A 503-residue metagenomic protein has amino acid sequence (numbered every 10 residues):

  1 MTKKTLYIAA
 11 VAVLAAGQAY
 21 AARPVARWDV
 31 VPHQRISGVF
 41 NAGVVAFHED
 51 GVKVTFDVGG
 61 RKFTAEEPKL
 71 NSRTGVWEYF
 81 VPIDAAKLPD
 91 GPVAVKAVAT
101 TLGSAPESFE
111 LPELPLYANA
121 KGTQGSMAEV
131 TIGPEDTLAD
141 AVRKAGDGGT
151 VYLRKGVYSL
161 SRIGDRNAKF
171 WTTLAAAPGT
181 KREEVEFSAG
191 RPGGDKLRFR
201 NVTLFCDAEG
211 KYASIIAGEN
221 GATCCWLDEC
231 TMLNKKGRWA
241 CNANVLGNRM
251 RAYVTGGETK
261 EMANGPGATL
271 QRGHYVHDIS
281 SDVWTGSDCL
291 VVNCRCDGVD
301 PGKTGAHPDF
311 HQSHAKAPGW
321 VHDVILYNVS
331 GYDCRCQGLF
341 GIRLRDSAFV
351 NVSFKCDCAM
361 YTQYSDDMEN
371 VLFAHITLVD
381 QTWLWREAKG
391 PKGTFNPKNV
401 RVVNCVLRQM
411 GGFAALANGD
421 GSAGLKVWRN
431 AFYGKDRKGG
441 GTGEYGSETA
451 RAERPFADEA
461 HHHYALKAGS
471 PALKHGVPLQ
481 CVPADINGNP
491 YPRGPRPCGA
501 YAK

Functional and structural regions predicted by a protein language model:
P24-E113, G393: Long, low-complexity serine/threonine/glycine- and acidic-rich segments characteristic of extracellular
Y117-A120, S470-K503: Surface beta-loop-beta hairpin patches that serve as ligand-binding interfaces in beta-rich domains
A128-G133, A141-S159, T172-G179, F199-R200 (+3 more regions): Glycine-rich repeat segments that build the extracellular carbohydrate-interaction surface of secreted and virion
G148-T150, K155-V157, W171, G193-K196 (+19 more regions): Detector for repetitive beta-architecture
R154, A175-A177, R200, F205 (+20 more regions): Feature marks extracellular polysaccharide-active and adherence modules
S159-L160, N167-I216, W226-K236, D300 (+1 more regions): Right-handed parallel beta-helix/beta-spiral solenoid domain characteristic of secreted/periplasmic
E183-G190, A208-E219, N234-G267, R272-W284 (+5 more regions): Extracellular beta-strand/beta-solenoid scaffold signature
Y212-A213, T259-M262, G273-I279, N328-V329 (+1 more regions): Predominantly extracellular beta-rich ligand-binding scaffolds that present long acidic/polar faces for carbohydrate
